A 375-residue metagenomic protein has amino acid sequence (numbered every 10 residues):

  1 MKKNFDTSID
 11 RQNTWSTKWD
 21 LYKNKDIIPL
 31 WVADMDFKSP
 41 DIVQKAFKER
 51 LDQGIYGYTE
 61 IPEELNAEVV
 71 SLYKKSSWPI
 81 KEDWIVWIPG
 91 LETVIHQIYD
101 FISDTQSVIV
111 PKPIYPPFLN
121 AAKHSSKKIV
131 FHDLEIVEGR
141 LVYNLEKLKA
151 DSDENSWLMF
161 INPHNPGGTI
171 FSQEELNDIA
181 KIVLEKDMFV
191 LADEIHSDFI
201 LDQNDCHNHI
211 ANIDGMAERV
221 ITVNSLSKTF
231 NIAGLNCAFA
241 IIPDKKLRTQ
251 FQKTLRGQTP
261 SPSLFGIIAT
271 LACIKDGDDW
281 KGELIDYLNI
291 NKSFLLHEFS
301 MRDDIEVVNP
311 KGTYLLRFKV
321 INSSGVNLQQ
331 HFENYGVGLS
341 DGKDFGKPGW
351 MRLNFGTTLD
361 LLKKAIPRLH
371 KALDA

Functional and structural regions predicted by a protein language model:
K2-G90, Q97, C273, A375: N-terminal small-domain helix-loop-helix segment of the aminotransferase-like
K45, E218-N289: Conserved core segment of the aminotransferase class I/II
D100-F160: PLP-dependent aminotransferase-like
K127, E185-M188, E218: A short helix->loop->beta-strand "cap" motif at the edges of active sites that frequently abuts
L134-N204: Active-site phosphate-binding strand-loop segment of PLP-dependent enzymes
L271, Y287-L296, E306-K319: Conserved glycine-rich beta-strand-loop-beta hairpin in the small C-terminal domain of fold type I
S324, Q330-S340, D344-A375: PLP-dependent enzyme catalytic core of the Aspartate aminotransferase-like
